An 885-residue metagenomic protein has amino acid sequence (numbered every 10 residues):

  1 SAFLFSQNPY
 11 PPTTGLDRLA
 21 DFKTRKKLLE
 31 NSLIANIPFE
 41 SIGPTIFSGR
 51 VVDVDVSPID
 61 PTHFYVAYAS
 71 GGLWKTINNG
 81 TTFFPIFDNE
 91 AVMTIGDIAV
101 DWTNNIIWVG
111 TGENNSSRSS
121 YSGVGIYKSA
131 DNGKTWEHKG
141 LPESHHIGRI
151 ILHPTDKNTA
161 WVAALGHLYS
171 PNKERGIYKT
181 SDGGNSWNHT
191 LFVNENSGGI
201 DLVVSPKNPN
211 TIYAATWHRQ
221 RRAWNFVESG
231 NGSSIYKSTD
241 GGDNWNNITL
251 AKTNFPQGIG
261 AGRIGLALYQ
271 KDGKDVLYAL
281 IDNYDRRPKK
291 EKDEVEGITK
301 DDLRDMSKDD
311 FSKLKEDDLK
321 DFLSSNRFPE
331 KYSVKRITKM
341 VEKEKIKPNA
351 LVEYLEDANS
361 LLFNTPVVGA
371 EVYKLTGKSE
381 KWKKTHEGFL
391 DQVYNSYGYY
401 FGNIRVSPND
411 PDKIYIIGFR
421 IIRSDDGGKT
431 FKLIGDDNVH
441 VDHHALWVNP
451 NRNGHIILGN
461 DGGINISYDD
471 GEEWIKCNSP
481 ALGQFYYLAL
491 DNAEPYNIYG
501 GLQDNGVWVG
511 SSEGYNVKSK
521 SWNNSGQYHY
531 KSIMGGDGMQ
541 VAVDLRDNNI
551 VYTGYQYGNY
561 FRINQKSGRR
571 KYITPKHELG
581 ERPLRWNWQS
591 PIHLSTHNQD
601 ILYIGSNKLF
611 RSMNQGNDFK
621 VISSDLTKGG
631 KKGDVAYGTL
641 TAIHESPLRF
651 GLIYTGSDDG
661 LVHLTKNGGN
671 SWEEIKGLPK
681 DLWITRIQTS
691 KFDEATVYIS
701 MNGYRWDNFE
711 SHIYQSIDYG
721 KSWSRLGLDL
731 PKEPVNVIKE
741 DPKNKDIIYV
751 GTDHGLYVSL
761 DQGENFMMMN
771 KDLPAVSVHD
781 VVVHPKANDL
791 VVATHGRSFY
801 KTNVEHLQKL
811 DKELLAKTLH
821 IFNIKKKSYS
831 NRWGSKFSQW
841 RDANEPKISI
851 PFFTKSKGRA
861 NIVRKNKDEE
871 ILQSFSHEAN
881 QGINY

Functional and structural regions predicted by a protein language model:
S1-F5: C-terminal segment of classical bacterial N-terminal signal peptides
Q7-S838, E845: Beta-propeller blade termini and top-face loops
W588, T639, I850, I871-F875: Glycine- and acidic
S700, Q839, N844-G858: Glycine-centered coil/turn sites that cap beta-strands in beta-rich domains
Q762, N866-E870: Short, glycine-anchored, charge-dense loop/turn motifs used at functional sites
G858-A860, E870-L872: Phosphate-binding active sites in nucleotide-utilizing proteins
N861-K865: Beta-strand signatures of extracellular beta-sandwich domains
I871-Y885: Glycine-centered tight-turn motifs at strand-turn-strand junctions
